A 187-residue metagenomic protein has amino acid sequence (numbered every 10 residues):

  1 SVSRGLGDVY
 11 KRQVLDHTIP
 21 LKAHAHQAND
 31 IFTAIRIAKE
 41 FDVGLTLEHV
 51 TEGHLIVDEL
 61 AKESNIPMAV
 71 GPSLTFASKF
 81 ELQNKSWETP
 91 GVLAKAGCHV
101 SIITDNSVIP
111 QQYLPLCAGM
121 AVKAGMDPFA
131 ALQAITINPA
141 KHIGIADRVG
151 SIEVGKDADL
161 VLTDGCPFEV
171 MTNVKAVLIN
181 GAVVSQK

Functional and structural regions predicted by a protein language model:
S1-L6, Y10: Single conserved hydrophobic/aromatic residue that forms the stacking wall/gate of nucleotide- or nucleobase-binding
D16-H17, H26: Hard-cation-handling environments
P20, A61-S64, G71-T75, K79-G165 (+1 more regions): His/Asp/Glu-enriched, well-ordered alpha-helical/loop segment that forms or immediately abuts the divalent-metal
K22-Q27, G44-E52, A77-S78: Catalytic beta/alpha-barrel core
A28-D42: Conserved, well-ordered alpha-helix/loop/beta-strand core segments that scaffold catalytic motifs
E52-K62: Active-site-adjacent beta->alpha loops and helix N-cap segments on the catalytic face of soluble alpha/beta enzymes
V177: Short aromatic-centered micro-motifs
